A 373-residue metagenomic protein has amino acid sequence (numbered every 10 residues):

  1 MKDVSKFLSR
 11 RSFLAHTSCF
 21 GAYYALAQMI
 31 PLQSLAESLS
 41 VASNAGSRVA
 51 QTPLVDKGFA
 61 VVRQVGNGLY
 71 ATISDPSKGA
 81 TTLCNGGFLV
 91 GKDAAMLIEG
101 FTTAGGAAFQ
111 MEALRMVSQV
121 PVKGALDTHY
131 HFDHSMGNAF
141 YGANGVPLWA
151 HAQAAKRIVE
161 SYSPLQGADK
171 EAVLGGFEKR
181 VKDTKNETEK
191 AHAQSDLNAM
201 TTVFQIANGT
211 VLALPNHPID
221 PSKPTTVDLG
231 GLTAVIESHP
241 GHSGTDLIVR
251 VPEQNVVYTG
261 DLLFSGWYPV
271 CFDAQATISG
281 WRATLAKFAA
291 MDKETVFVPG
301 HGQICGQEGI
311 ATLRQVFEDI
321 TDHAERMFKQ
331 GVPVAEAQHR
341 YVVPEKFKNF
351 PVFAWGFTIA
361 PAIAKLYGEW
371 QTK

Functional and structural regions predicted by a protein language model:
M1-S12, C19, Y23, A27 (+1 more regions): N-terminal secretory signal peptides
Q28-T72: C-terminal segment of N-terminal export signals and the immediately downstream linker at the start of the mature
R63-L114, L247-G260: Conserved beta-strand hairpin/beta-sheet module of binuclear metal-dependent hydrolase folds, prominently
G68, L89, E99, H129 (+8 more regions): Divalent metal-coordination and catalytic microenvironments
A94-M96, T102-A104, T226, T233-D319 (+1 more regions): Metallo-beta-lactamase
R115-S222, T226: Active-site HxH/HxHxD metal-binding segment of metal-dependent hydrolases
V334-V343: Short, well-structured alpha-helical segments that form the helix of a local strand-helix-strand
K346-K373: Short, amphipathic C-terminal "tail helix"
